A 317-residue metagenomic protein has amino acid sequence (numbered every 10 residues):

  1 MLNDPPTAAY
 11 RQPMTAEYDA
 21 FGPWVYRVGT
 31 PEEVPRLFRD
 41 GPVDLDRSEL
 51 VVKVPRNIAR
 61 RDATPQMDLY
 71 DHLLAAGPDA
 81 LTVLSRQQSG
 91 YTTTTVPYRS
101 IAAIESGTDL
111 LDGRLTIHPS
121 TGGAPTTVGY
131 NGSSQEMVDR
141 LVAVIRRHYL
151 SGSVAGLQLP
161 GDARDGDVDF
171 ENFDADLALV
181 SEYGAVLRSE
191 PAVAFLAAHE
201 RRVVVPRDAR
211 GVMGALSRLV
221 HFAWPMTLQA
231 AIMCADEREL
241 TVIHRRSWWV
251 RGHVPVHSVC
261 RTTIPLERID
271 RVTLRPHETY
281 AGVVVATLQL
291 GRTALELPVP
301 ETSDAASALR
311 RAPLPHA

Functional and structural regions predicted by a protein language model:
M1-D68, L74, P78, D109-L110 (+2 more regions): Intrinsic disorder/low-complexity detector
D79, S85-S89: N-terminal beta-strand/beta-hairpin edge segment
T82, S100-A102, R268: Residues located in well-ordered beta-strands
S89, T93-Y98, T116-H118: "Short basic amphipathic alpha-helical interaction patches in structured regions
V96-S100, S106, L110: Elongated alpha-helical scaffolds
